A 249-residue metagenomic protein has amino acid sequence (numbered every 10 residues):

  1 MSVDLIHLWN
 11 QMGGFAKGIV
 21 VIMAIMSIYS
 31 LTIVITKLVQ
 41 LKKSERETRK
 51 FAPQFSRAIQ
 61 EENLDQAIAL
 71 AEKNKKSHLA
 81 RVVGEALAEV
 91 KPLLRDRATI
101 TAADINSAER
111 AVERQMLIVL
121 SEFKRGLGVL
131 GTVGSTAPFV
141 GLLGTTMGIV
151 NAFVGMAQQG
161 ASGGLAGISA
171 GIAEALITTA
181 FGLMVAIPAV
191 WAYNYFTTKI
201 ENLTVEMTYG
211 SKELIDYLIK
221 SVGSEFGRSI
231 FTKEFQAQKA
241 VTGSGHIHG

Functional and structural regions predicted by a protein language model:
M1-F55: Hydrophobic membrane-targeting segments
I6-A16, E113-G134, A166-I177: Alpha-helical membrane-interface segments at transmembrane helix boundaries
A24-S44, T48, L142, I149 (+1 more regions): Alpha-helical transmembrane segments
I25-Y29, A170, T208: Transmembrane alpha-helical core residues of multi-pass small-molecule transporters, especially secondary transporters
M26, E62, G163, G167: Residue-level signal for the nucleotide or nucleotide-sugar donor/cofactor binding architecture
R46-V140, M147, N151-S162, W191-G249: Predominantly long cytosolic amphipathic alpha-helical stalk/bundle segments
A175-A189: Hydrophobic alpha-helical transmembrane segments of polytopic membrane proteins
